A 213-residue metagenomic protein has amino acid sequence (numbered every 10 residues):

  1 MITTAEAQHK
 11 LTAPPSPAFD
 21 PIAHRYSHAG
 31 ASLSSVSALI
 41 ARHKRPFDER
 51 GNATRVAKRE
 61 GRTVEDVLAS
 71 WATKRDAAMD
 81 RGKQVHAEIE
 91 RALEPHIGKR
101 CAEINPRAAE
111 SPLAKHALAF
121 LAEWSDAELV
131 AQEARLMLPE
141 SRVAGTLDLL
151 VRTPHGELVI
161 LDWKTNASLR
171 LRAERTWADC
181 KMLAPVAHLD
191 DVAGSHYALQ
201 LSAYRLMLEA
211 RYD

Functional and structural regions predicted by a protein language model:
M1-Q84: Charged, glycine-rich intrinsically disordered N-terminal tails and low-complexity linkers that flank
I2-T3, H9, A13, P17 (+5 more regions): DEDD superfamily 3′-5′ metal-dependent exonuclease/proofreading module
S32-V36, T63, C101-A102, S111-P112 (+1 more regions): Secondary-structure junction/capping motif
R42, P46-E49, R91-P95, E123 (+1 more regions): A structural signal for alpha-helix termini and helix-coil/disorder junctions
L68, A117-L118, R205: A generic alpha-helix structural signal
T73-V186: Catalytic cores of nuclease domains that cleave nucleic-acid phosphodiester backbones
L189-D213: Metal-dependent nuclease catalytic cores in nucleic-acid-processing enzymes, especially RNase H-like/related
